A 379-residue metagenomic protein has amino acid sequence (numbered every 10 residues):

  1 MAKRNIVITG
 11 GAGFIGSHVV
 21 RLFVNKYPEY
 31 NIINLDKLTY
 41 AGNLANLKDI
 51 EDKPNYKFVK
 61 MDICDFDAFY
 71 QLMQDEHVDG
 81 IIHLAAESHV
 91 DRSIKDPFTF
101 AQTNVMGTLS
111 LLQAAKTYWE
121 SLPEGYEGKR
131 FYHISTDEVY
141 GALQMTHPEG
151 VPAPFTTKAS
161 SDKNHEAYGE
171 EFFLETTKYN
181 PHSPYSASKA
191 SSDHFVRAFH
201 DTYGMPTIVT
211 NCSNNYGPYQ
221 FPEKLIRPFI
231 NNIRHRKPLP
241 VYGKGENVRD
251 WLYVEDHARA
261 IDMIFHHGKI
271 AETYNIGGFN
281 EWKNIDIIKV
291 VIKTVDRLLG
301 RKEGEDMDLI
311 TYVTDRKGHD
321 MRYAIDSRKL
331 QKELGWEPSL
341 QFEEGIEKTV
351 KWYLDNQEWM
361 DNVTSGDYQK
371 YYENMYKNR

Functional and structural regions predicted by a protein language model:
M1-N215, E255, F265, N284 (+3 more regions): N-terminal Rossmann-like NAD(P)+-binding domain of SDR-like oxidoreductases, especially those catalyzing
K3-I6, V19, I32, M61-C64 (+3 more regions): C-terminal substrate-binding subdomain of Rossmann-fold SDR/epimerase-dehydratase oxidoreductases
L38, T99, N214-G217, N247-V248 (+2 more regions): Short histidine/acidic/glycine/proline-rich micro-motifs that form metal- and phosphate-coordinating active-site loops
